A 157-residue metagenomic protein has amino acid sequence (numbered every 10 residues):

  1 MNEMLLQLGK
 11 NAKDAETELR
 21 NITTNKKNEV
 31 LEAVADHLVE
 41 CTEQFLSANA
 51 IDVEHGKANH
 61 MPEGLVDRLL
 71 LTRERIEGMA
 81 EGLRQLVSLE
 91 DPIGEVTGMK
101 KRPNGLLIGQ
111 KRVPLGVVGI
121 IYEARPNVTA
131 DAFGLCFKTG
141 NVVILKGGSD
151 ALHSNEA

Functional and structural regions predicted by a protein language model:
M1-L107: N-terminal Rossmann-like NAD(P)+-binding subdomain of aldehyde/semialdehyde dehydrogenases
S88, P92-A157: Conserved small-residue-rich beta-alpha loop and adjacent elements that most often cradle the phosphate/pyrophosphate
